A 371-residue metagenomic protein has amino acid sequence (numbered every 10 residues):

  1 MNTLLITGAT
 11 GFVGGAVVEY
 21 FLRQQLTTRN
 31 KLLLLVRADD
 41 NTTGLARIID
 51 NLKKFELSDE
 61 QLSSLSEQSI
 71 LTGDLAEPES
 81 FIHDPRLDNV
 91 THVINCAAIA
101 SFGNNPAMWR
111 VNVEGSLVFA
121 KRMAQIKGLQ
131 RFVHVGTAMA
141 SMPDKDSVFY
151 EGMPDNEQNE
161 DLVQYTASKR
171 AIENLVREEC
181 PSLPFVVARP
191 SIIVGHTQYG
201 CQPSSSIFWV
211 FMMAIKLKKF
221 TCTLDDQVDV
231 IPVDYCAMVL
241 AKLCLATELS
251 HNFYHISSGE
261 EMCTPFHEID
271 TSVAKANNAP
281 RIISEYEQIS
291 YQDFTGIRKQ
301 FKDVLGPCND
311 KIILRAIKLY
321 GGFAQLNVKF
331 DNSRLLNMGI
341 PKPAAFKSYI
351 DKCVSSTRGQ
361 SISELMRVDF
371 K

Functional and structural regions predicted by a protein language model:
N2-T27: N-terminal Rossmann NAD(P)H-binding glycine-rich loop of SDR-like oxidoreductase domains
G11, W109-V113, D161-R170, D226-V230: Short-chain dehydrogenase/reductase
Y20, R29, V36, K318-K371: Amphipathic terminal alpha-helices
K31-S66: Glycine-rich phosphate-binding loop and adjoining beta1-alpha1-beta2 segment of Rossmann-like nucleotide-binding folds
S63-E114, A124: NAD(P)H-binding glycine-rich loop region in Rossmannoid oxidoreductase-like domains and their noncatalytic homologs
N95, G103-R110, E114-Q164, V186: Conserved Rossmann-fold NAD(P)-dependent oxidoreductase catalytic core, especially the SDR/UDP-sugar
S147-V148, R177-D229, V233-A246, T271: NAD(P)-dependent short-chain dehydrogenase/reductase
L243-K318, Q360-F370: Mid/C-terminal beta-alpha module of Rossmann-like enzyme folds, strongest in SDR-family dehydrogenases/epimerases
